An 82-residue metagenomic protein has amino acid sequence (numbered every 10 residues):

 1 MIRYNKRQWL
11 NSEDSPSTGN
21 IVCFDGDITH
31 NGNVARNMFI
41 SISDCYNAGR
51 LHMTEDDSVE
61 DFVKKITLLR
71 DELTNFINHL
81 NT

Functional and structural regions predicted by a protein language model:
M1-T82: Positively charged, low-complexity terminal tracts and the immediately adjacent first secondary-structure elements
